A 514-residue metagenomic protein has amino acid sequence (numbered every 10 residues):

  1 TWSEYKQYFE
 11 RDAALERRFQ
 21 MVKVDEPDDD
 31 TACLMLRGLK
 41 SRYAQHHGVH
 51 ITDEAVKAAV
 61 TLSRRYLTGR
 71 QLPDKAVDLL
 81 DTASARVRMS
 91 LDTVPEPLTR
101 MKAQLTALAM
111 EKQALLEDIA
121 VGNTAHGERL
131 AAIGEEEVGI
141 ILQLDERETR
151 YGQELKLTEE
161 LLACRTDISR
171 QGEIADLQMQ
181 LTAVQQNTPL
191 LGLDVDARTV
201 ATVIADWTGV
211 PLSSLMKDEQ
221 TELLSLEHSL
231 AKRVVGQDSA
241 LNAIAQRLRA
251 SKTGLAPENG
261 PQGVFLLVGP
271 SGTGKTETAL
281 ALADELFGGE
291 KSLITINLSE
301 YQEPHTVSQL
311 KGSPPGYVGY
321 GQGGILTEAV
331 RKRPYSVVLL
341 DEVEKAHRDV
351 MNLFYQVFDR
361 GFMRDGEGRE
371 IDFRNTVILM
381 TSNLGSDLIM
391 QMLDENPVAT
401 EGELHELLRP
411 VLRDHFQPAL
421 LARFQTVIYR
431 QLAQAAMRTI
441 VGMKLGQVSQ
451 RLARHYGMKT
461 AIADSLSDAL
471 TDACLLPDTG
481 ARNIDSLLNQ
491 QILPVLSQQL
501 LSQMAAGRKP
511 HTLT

Functional and structural regions predicted by a protein language model:
T1-T514: AAA+ P-loop NTPase nucleotide-binding core of proteostasis motors
